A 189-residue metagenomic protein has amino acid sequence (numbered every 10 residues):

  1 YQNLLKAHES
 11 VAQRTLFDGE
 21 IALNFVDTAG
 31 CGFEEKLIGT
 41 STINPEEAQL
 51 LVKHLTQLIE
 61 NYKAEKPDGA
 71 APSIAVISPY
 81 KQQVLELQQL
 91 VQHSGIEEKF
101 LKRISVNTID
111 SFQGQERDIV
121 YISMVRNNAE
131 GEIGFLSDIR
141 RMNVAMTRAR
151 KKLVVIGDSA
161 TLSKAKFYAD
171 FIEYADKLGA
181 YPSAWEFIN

Functional and structural regions predicted by a protein language model:
Y1-L58, Q115-E116, A149, V154-N189: Helicase-core coupling region on the C-terminal RecA-like lobe
E9, D27, S78-Y80, T108-D110 (+2 more regions): Active-site proximal loops enriched in glycine and acidic residues that flank catalytic Cys/His/Asp and coordinate
R14-F17, E65-D68, S111-Q113, G134: Replace "in large, NTP-powered and nucleic-acid-processing enzymes" with "in large, NTP-powered factors and other
Q49-K53, K81, L85, Q89 (+4 more regions): Feature representing long, continuous alpha-helical segments
Q57-V106: Conserved helicase motor "Helicase C" RecA-like lobe of SF1/SF2 P-loop NTPases
L90-H93, E98-L101, R126-D138, D170-F171 (+1 more regions): Conserved C-terminal motor-coupling region of P-loop helicases
N107, S111-N127, N143-V144, K152-I156: A short beta-strand element within the Helicase C-terminal
I133-L153: Conserved SF2 helicase motif VI
